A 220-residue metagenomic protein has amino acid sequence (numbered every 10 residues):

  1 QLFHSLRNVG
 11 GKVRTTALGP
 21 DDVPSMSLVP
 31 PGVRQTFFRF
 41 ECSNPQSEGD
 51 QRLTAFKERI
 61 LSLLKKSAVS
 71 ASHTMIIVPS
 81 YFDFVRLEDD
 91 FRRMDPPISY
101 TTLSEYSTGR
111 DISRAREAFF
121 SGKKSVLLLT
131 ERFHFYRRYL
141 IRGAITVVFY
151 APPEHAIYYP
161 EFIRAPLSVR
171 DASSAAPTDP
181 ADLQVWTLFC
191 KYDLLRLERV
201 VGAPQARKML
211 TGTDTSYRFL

Functional and structural regions predicted by a protein language model:
Q1-D22: Post-DEXD/H (motif II) to motif III coupling segment of the RecA-like Helicase ATP-binding lobe
G11, A71, P96-I98, R142-I145 (+1 more regions): Short glycine-/polar-rich loops that comprise or flank the Walker A/P-loop and associated switch/sensor motifs
A17-P96, E198-V200: Conserved interdomain hinge at the start of the Helicase C-terminal
Y81-F84, Y106-S107, F133-Y136, P152-A156 (+1 more regions): Short acidic, S/G/P-rich loop/turn micro-motifs used as interaction or catalytic elements
F84-D90, R137-I141, Y158-E161, L197-R199: A short acidic (Asp/Glu
V85-D89, P97-Y136: Conserved helicase ATPase core of P-loop NTP-dependent helicases/translocases
S125, T130-S174: Conserved RecA-like helicase motor core of SF1/SF2 enzymes
A165-F219: Conserved segment of the helicase C-terminal RecA-like domain
